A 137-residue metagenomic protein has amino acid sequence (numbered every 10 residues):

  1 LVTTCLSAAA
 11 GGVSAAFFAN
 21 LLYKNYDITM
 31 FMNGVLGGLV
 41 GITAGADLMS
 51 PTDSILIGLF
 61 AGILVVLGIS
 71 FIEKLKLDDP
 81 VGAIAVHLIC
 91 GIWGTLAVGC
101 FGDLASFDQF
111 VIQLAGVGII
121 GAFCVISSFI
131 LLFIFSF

Functional and structural regions predicted by a protein language model:
L1-F137: Glycine- and aromatic-enriched membrane alpha-helices
